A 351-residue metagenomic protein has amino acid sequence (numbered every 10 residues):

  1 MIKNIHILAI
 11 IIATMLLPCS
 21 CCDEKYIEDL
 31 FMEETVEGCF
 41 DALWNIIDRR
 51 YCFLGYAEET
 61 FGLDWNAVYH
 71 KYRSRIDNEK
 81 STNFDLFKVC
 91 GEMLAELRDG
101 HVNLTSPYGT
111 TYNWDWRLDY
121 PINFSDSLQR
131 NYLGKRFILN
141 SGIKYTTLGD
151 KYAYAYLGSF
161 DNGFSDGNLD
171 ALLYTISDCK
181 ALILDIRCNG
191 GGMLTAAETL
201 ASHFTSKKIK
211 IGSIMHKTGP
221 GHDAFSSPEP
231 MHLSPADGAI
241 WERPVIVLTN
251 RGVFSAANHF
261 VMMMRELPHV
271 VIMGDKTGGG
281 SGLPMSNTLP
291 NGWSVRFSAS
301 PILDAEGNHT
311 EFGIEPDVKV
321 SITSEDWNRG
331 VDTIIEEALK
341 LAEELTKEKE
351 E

Functional and structural regions predicted by a protein language model:
M1-C19: Sec-dependent bacterial lipoprotein signal peptides
C21-H216, F225-S226, S294, E348-E351: Flexible, low-complexity junctional segments that flank or bridge functional domains
Y156-F160, D185-N189, I214-K217, V247-G252 (+2 more regions): Active-site-proximal beta-strand/loop segments in catalytic clefts of secreted hydrolases
C179-I183, I240-I246, E266-P268: Short, surface-exposed connector motifs at secondary-structure boundaries
G192-P244, L283-S286, A299, L303 (+1 more regions): Gly/Ser/Thr-rich loop/hinge elements
A257-K276: Cyclophilin-type peptidyl-prolyl cis-trans isomerase
I272-M273, G278-P316: BRCT (BRCA1 C-terminal) domain core and associated BRCT-interaction motifs
P316-E351: Low-complexity, Gly/Ser/Thr/Pro-rich intrinsically disordered linker/tail segments
